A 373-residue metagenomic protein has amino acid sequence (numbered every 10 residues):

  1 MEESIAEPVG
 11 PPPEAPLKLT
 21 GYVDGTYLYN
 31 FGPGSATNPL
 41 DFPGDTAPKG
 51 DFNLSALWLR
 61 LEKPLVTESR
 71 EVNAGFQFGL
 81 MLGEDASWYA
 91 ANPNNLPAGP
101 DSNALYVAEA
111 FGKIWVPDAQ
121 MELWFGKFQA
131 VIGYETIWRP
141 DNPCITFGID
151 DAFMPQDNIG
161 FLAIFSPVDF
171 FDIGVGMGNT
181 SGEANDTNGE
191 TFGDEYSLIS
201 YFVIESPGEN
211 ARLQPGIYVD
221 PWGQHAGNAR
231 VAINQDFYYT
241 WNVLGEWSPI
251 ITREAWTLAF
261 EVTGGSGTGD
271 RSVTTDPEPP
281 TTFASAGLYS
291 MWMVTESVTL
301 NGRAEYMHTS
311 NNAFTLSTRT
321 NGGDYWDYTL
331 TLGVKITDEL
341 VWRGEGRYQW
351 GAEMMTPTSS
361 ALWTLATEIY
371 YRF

Functional and structural regions predicted by a protein language model:
M1-V9: Cleavable N-terminal export/targeting peptides
S4, V107, N158, S285 (+1 more regions): Short, conserved clusters of charged catalytic residues that mark active-site and nucleotide-handling motifs
G10-G182, F192-I199, V203-R212, Y289-W292 (+2 more regions): Outer membrane beta-barrel
P43-T46, Y89, L96-P100, P207-F373: Outer-membrane beta-barrel pore domains
G182-E183, G223: Active-site environment of divalent metal-dependent phosphoester hydrolases
E183-N185, T268-G269: Extracytoplasmic/secreted cell-surface and envelope-processing proteins
G189-E190, I233: Alpha-helix capping and helix-loop boundary segments enriched in small/acidic/polar residues
